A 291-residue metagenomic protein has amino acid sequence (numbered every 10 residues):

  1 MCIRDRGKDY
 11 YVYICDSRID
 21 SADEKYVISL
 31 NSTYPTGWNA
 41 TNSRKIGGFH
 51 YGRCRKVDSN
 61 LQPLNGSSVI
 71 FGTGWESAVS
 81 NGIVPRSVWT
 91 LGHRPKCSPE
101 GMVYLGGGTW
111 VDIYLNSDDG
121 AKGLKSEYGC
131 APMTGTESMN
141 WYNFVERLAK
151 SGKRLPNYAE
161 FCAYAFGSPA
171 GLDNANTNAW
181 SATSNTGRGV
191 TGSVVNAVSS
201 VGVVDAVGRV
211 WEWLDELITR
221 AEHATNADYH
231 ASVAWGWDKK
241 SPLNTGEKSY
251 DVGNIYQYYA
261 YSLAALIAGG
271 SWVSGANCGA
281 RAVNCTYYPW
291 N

Functional and structural regions predicted by a protein language model:
M1-I3: Short, small-residue-biased leader/transition segments that mark boundaries at the very start of proteins
D5-I28: Elongated alpha-helical scaffolds
D16-A22, L115-D118, S168, E216-T219: Acidic glycine-/aspartate-rich tracts in secreted/extracellular proteins
T33-W75: Extracellular receptor-binding modules and their adjoining Ser/Thr/Gly/Asp/Asn-rich linkers
K56-S59, N65-A206: Short aromatic-cysteine micro-motif
E137-M139, A231-N291: Disulfide-stabilized, aromatic/cysteine-rich ligand-recognition loop
W211-E212: Generic structural signal for well-ordered beta-strand positions
R220-W235: A short, polar/charged loop-to-alpha-helix boundary motif
